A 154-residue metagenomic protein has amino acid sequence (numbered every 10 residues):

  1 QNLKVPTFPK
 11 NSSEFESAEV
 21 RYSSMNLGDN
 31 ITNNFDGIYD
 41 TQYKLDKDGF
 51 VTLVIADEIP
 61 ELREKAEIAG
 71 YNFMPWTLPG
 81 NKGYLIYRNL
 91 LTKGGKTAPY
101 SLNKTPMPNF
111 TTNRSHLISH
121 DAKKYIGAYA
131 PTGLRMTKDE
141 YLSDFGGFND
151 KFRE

Functional and structural regions predicted by a protein language model:
Q1-E154: A compositional/structural signature for long, glycine/proline-rich flexible linkers and loops on extracytoplasmic
